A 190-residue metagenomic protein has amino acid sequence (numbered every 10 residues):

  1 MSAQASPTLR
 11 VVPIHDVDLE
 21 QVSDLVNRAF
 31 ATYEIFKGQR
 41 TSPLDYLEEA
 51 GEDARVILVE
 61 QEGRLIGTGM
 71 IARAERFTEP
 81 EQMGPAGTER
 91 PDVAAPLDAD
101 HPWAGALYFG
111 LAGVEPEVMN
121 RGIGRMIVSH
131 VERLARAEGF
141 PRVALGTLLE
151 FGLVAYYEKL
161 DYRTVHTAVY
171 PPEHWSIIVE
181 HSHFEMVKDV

Functional and structural regions predicted by a protein language model:
M1-E20, D24, R28, K188-V190: Conserved N-terminal entry element of GNAT/NAT acetyltransferase domains
A31-T78: Active-site rim helix/loop that mediates acceptor-substrate recognition in acyltransferases
T68-L111, V169-V179: Conserved acyl-donor/pantetheine-binding loop and adjacent beta-alpha core of acyl/acetyltransferases and related
A106-L107, A135-L148: Conserved GNAT acetyl-CoA-binding A-motif
G110, E115, M119, L148: Residue-level recognition of the GNAT/N-acetyltransferase active site
V114, N120-R133, K159: Conserved acetyl-CoA-binding loop-helix of GNAT-fold acetyltransferases
G124, V128, E150-L153, V169-I177: Short glycine/proline-centered loop/turn elements that form peptide/ligand docking sites
A144-G146, E158, R163-E180: Conserved catalytic-core motifs of GNAT/GCN5-like acyltransferases
